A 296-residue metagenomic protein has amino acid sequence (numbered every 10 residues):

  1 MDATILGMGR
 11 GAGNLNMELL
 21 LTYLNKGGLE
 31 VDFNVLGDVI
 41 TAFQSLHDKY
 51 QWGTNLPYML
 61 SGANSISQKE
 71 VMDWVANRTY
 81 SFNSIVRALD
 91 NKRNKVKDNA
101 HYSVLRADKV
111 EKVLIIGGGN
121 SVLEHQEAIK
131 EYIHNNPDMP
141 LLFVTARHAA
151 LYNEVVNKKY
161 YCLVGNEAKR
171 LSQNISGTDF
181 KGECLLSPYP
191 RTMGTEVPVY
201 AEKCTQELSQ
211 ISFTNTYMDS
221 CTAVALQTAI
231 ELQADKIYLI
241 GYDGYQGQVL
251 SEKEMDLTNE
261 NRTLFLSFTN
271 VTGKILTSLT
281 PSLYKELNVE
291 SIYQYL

Functional and structural regions predicted by a protein language model:
M1-E111: Catalytic cores and adjacent flexible loops of soluble metabolic enzymes that perform enolate/carbanion chemistry on
S103-L142, H148-L296: Metal-ion/cofactor- or nucleotide/acyl-coenzyme-handling active-site neighborhoods
